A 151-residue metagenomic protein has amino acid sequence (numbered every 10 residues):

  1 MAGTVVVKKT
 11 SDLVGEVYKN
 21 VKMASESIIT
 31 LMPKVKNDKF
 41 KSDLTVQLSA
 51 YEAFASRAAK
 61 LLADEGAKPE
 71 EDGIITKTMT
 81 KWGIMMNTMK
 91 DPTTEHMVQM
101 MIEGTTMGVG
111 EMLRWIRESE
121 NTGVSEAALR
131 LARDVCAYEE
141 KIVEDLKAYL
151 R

Functional and structural regions predicted by a protein language model:
M1-K9, S42, K60, L129-A137 (+1 more regions): Terminal, compositionally biased segments
G3, T10, F40, A67 (+3 more regions): Residue-level recognition of alpha-helical structural elements
G3-T4, M23, V46, A53 (+2 more regions): Long, non-catalytic architectural segments outside compact domain cores
T4-V35, H96-G123, Y138: Alpha-helical bundle segments that constitute or directly flank the non-heme di-iron/ferroxidase center
S25, A55, A59-L62, M86 (+3 more regions): A structural signal for well-ordered alpha-helices, especially hydrophobic packing surfaces of coiled-coils
K41-I75, L146-Y149: Conserved alpha-helical segments that form or flank metal/cofactor-binding pockets of metalloenzymes
K41-S49, G73-T76, Q99-I102, E126-A137: Short, charged, amphipathic alpha-helical segments
K60-G110: Carboxylate-rich helix-loop segments that flank metal/cofactor sites and access channels in metalloenzymes
